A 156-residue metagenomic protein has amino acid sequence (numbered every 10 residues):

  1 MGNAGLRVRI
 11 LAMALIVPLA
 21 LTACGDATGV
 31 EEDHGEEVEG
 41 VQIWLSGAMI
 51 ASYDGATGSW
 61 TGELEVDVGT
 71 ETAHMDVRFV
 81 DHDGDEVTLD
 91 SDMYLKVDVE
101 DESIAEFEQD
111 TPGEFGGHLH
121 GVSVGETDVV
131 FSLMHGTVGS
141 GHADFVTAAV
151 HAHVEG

Functional and structural regions predicted by a protein language model:
M1-L11: Bacterial N-terminal signal peptides that target proteins for export
L11-V17: Hydrophobic helical h-region of N-terminal Sec-dependent signal peptides in bacterial secretory/periplasmic proteins
A20-A23: C-terminal motif of bacterial Sec signal peptides marking the signal peptidase cleavage site
G25-G156: Extracytoplasmic soluble-region selector
